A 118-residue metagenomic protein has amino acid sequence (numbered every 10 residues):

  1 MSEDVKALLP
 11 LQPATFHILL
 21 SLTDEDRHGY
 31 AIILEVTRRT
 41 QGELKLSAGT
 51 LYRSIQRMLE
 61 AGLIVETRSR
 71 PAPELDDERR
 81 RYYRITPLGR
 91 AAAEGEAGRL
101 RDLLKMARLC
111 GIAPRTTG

Functional and structural regions predicted by a protein language model:
M1-A7: Short, Lys/Arg-enriched N-terminal segment that forms or immediately precedes the first helix of a structured domain
L8-T50: N-terminal helix-turn-helix DNA-binding core of bacterial DNA-binding proteins
Q12, T86-L88: Residue-level signal for threonine
L51-M58: Basic amphipathic alpha-helical segments that dock to polyanions
L59-D76, R84: Beta-hairpin "wing" of winged helix-turn-helix
R79: Exposed loop/turn and edge beta-strand positions of beta-sandwich/beta-sheet ligand-binding modules
L88-G118: Amphipathic alpha-helical dimerization/coiled-coil segments that flank or bridge DNA-binding/regulatory modules
